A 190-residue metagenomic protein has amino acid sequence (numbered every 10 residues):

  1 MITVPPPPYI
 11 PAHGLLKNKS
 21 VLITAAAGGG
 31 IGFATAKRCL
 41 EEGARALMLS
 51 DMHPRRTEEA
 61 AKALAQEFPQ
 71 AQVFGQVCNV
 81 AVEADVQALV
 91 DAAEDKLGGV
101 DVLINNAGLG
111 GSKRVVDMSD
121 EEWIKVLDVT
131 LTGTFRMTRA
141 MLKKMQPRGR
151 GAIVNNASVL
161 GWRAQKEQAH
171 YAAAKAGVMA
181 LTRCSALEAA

Functional and structural regions predicted by a protein language model:
Y9-M48: Canonical Rossmann dinucleotide-binding motif of NAD(H)/NADP(H)-dependent dehydrogenases/reductases, specifically
A44-E59: Conserved glycine-rich Rossmann-like NAD(P)H-binding loop of the short-chain dehydrogenase/reductase
R114-V115, E122-L127: Substrate-binding pocket helix/loop in short-chain dehydrogenase/reductase
V116, R163-A169: Active-site loop immediately N-terminal to the catalytic Tyr-X3-Lys motif of short-chain dehydrogenase/reductase
T138, A174, T182: Active-site helix of classical SDR
K143, L187-E188: Alpha-helical segment proximal to the catalytic Tyr-Lys
S158: Residue(s) in the substrate-gating loop at a strand-loop-helix junction that position the organic substrate next
